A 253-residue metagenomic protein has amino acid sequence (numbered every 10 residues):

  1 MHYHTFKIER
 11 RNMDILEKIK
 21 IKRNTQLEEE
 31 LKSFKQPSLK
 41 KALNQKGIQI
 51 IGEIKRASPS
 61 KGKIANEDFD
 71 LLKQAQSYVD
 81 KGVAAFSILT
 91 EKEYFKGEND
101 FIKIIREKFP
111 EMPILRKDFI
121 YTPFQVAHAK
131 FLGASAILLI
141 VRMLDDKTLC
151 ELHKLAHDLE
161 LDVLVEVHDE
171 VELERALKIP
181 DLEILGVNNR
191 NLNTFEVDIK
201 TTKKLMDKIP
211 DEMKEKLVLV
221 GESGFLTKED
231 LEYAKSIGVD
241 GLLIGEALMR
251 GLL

Functional and structural regions predicted by a protein language model:
H2-I114, Y121-F124, H157-I184, L192-K203 (+6 more regions): Conserved N-terminal beta1-alpha1 strand-loop-helix module at the mouth
I88, F131-T148, G186-T194, V239-L253: Glycine-rich phosphate-binding active-site loops on the catalytic face of alpha/beta enzymes
R106-E160: Hydrophobic, well-structured mid-protein blocks that either form specific transmembrane helices
